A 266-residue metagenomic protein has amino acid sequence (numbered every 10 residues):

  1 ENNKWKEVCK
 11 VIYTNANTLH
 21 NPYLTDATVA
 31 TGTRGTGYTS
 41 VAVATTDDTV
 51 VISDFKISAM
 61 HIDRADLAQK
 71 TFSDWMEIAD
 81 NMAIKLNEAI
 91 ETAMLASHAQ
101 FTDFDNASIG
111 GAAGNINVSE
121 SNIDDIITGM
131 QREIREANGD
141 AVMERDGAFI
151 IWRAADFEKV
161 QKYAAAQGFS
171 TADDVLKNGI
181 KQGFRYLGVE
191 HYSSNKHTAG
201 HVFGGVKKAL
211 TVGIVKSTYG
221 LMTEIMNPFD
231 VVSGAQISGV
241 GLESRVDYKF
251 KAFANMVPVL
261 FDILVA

Functional and structural regions predicted by a protein language model:
N2-N3, K10-N15, P22-D26, T46-I52 (+2 more regions): Sequence/fold signature of self-assembling virion shell proteins
W5, A30, E91-L95, K251 (+1 more regions): Intrinsically disordered or highly flexible coil/loop and linker segments, enriched in small and charged/polar residues
V8-V11, L95-H98, E144-I151: Short coil/turn segments at secondary-structure boundaries
V29-G32, K70, K159-K162, A252-F253: Short helix/loop capping segments that flank catalytic or ligand/cofactor-binding pockets
T36-T46: Active-site-surrounding "flap" and adjacent substrate/cofactor-binding loops of secreted or lumenal enzymes, prototyped
T46-Q69: Short acidic, glycine/tyrosine-flanked loop/strand segments centered on an H-E-D-like triad
R64-A137, D262-A266: Alpha-helical scaffold segments that mediate packing/assembly in large oligomeric complexes
F104-I180: Extended, solvent-exposed, turn-rich assembly/linker loops in the middle of proteins
